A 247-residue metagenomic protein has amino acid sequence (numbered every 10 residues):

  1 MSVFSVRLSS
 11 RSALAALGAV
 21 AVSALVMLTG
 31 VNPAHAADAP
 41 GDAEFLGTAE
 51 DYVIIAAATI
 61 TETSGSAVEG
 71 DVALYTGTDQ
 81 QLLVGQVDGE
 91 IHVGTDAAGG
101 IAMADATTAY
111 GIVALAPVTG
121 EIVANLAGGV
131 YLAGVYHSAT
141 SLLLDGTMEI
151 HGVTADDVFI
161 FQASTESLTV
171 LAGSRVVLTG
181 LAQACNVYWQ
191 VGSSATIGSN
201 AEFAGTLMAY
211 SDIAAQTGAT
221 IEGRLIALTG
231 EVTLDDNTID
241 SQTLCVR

Functional and structural regions predicted by a protein language model:
S2-A36: Secretory targeting and sorting signals
P33-R247: Solvent-exposed adhesion/ligand-recognition segments of exported proteins
